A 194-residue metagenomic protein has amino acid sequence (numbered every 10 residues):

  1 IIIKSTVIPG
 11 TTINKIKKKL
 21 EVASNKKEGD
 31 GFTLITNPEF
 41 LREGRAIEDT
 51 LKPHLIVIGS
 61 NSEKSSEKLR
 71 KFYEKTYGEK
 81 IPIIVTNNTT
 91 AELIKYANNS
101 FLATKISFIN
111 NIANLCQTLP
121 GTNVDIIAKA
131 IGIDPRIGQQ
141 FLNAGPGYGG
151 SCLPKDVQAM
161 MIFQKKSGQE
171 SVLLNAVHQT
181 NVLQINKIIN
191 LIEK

Functional and structural regions predicted by a protein language model:
I1-K194: Structural/interface elements that position substrates and couple domains in central-metabolism enzymes
